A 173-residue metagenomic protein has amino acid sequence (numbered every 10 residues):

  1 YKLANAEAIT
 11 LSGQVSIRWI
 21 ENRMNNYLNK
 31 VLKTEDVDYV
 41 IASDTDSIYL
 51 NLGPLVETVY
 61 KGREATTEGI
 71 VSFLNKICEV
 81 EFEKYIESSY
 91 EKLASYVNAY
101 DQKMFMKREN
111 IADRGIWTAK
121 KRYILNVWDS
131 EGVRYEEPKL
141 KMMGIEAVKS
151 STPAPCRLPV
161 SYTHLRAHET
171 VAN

Functional and structural regions predicted by a protein language model:
Y1-W19, A42, N51-G53, E109-T118 (+2 more regions): Common nucleic-acid-contacting/processivity interface regions adjacent to the catalytic cores of nucleic-acid enzymes
L3-Q14, E68-E79, S161: Hydrophobic alpha-helical scaffolding
I17-T45: Active-site palm subdomain of RNA-directed nucleic acid polymerases
Y49-I77: Catalytic palm subdomain of template-directed nucleic-acid polymerases, centered on the conserved carboxylate motif
E79-L93: Phosphate/diphosphate-binding loops
A94-A112: Conserved catalytic core of two-metal-ion nucleotidyltransferases
N126-K141: Polar, glycine-rich mid-to-C-terminal structural blocks that act as macromolecule-binding/assembly scaffolds
T163-T170: Conserved small/polar residues in nucleotide/adenosyl-binding loops
